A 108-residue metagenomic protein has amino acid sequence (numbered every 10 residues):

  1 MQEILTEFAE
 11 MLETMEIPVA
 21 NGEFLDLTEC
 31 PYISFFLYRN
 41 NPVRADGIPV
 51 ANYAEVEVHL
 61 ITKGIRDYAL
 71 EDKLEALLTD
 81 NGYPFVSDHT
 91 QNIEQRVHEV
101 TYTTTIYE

Functional and structural regions predicted by a protein language model:
M1-R44, I48, K63, L70: Small/polar-rich, solvent-exposed N-terminal microdomains that initiate assembly or binding
D26, P49, Q91-Q95: Sterically constrained small-residue positions within well-ordered secondary structures of folded domains
A45-G47, V58-T62, G82-V86: Glycine-rich loops and low-complexity Gly/Arg-rich segments that provide flexible linkers or classic glycine-based
I48-Y53, L74-A76: Short intrinsically disordered coil segments
N52-G64, R96-Y107: Oligomerization/assembly interface segments of phage tail-like spikes and tubes
D72-E108: Acidic-leaning, charged glycine-interspersed low-complexity segments
